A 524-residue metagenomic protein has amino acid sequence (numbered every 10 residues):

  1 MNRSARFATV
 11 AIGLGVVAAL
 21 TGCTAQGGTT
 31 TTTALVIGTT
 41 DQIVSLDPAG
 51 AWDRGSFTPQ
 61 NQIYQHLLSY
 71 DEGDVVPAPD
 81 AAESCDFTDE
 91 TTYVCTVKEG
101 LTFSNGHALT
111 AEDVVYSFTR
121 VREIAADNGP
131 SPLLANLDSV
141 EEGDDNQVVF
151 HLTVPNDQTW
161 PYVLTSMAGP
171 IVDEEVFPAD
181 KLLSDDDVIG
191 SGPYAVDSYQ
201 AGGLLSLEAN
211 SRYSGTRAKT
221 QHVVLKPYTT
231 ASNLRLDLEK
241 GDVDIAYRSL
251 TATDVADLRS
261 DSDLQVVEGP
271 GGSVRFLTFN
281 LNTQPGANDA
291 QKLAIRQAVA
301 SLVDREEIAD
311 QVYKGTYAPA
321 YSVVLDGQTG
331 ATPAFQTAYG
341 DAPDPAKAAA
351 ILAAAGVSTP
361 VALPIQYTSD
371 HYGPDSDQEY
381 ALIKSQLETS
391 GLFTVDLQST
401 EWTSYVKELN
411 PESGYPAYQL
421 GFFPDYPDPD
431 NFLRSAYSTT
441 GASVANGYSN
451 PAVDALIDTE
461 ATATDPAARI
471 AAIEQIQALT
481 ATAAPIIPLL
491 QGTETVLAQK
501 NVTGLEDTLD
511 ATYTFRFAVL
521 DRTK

Functional and structural regions predicted by a protein language model:
T30, L302-A331, D375-L382, K407-K524: Detector for C-terminal structural segments
T39-D89, T119, I189: N-terminal lobe/hinge region of extracytoplasmic solute-binding protein
D86, V94-T96, P130-E175: Surface-exposed binding/hinge segments that line and control ligand-binding clefts or catalytic entry sites
T110-S117, Q147-H151, G192-P193, T220-H222 (+3 more regions): Alpha-helical secondary-structure segments
T165-R217, H222: Gly/Pro-rich hinge or "lid" segments in bacterial periplasmic/extracellular proteins
S211-A256: Ligand-site clamp/hinge motif
G286, P319-A354, Y372-S376: Structural transition elements
A353-P424: Ligand/substrate-recognition segments at binding pockets and active sites
